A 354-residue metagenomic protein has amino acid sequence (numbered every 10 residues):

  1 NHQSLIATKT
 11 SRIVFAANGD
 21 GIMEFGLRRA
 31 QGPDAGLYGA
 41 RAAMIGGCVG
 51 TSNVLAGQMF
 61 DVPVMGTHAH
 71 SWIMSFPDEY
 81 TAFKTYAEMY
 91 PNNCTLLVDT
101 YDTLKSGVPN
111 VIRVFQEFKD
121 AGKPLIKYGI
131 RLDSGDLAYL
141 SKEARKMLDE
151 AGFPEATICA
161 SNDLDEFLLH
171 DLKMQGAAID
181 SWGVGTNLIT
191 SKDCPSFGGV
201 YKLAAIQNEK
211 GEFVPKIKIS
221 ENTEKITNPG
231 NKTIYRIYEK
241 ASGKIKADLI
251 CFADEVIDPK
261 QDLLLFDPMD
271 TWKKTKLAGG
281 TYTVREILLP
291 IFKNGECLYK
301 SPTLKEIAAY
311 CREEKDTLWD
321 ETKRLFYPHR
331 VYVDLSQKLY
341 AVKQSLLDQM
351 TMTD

Functional and structural regions predicted by a protein language model:
N1-F153, L164-L168, L188-T190, E209 (+1 more regions): Buried, small/hydrophobic-residue-enriched core segments of structured protein domains
M65, I130, I158, D180-W182: Hydrophobic residues within beta-strands of alpha/beta enzymes
D149-A151, A156, L164-D354: Gly/Ser/Thr/Ala-enriched C-terminal appendages of enzymes
S161: Short hydrophobic "strand-cap" motifs at the C-terminus of beta-strands
